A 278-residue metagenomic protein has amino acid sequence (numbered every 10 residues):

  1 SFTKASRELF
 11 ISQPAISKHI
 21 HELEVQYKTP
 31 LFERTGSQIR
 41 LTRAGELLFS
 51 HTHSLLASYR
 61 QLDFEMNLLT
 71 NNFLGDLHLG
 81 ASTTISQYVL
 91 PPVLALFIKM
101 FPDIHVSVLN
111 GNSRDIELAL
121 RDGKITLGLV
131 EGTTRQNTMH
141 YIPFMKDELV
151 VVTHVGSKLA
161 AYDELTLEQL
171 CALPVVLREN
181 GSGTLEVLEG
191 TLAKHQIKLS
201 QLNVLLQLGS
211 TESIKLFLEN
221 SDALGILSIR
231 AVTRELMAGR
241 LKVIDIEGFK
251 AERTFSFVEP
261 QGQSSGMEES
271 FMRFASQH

Functional and structural regions predicted by a protein language model:
S1-S12: Short helix-boundary/capping micro-motifs
F2, E24-L41: A short LG(V/I)-centered, amphipathic sequence patch enriched for acidic residue(s) preceding the LG motif
L23-E24, F97: Conserved amphipathic alpha-helical core elements
T70-N137, L208: Central regulatory/effector-binding core of bacterial HTH transcription factors
N112, I116-E117, R121-I125, V130-E131 (+2 more regions): Hydrophobic hinge/microswitch elements
M139-V176, N180, E269: Flexible hinge/capping segments at coil-to-helix
V175-Q196, S265-G266: Secondary-structure junction motif
I244-H278: A late-sequence structural motif
